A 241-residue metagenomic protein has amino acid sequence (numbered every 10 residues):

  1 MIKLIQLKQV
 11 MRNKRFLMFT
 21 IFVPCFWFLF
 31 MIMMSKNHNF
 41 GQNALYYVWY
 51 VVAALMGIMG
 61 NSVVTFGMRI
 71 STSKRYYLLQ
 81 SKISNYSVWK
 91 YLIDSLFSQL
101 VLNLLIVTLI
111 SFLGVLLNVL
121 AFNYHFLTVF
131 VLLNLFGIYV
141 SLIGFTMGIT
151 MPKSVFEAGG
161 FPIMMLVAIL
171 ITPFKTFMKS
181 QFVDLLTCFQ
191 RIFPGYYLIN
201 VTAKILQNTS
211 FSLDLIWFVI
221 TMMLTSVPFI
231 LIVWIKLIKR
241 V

Functional and structural regions predicted by a protein language model:
M1, T176-F218: Short hydrophobic, aromatic-rich alpha-helical segments embedded in or entering the lipid bilayer of multi-pass
M1-V23: Aromatic- and glycine-rich beta-strand/loop motifs that create alpha-glucan
V10, S62-S84: Transmembrane helix boundary and interhelical loop/hinge segments in multi-pass membrane proteins
F30-M34, G148-F189: Transmembrane helix segments
W49-M68: Long, hydrophobic alpha-helical segments
Y86-Q99: Membrane-interface alpha-helices at helix entry/exit sites of multi-pass transporters
F97-G159, L215: Alpha-helical transmembrane segments and their short interhelical loops
T146, L206-S210, W217-V241: Junction motif at the cytosolic side of a transmembrane helix
